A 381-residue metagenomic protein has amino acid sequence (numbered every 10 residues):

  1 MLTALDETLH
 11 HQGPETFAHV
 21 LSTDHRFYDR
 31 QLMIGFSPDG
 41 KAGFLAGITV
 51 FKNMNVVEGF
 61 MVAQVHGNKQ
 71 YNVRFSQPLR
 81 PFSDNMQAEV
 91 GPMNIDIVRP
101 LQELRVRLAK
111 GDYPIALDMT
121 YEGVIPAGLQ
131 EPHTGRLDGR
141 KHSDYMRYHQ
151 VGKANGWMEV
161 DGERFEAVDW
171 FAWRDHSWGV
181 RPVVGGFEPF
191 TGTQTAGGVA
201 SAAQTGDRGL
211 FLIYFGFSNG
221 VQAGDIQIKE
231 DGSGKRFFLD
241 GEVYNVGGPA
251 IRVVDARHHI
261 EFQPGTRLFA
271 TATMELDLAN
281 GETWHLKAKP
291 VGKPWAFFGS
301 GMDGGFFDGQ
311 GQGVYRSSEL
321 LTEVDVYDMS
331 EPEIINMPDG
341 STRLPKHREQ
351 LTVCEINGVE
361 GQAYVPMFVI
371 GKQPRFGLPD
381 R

Functional and structural regions predicted by a protein language model:
M1-R381: Structured soluble/peripheral alpha/beta segments that form catalytic or ligand/cofactor-binding pockets
